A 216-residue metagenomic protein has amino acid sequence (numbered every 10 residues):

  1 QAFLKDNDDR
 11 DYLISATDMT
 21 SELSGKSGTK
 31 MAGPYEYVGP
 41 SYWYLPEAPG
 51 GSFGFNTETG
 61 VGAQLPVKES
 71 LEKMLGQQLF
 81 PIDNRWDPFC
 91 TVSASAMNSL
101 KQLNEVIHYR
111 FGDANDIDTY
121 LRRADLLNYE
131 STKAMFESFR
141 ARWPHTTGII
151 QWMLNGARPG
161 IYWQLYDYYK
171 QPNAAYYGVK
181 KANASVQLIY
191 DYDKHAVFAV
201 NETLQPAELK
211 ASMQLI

Functional and structural regions predicted by a protein language model:
Q1-K26, L127, Y169-A174: Active-site neighborhood of glycoside hydrolase catalytic domains
L4, S41-A207: Substrate-binding clefts and catalytic carboxylate motifs of secreted carbohydrate-active enzymes
A16-E22, K26-F53: ATP/pyrophosphate-binding catalytic subdomain of soluble kinases
L204-I216: Short acidic, flexible loop segments centered on an aromatic residue
